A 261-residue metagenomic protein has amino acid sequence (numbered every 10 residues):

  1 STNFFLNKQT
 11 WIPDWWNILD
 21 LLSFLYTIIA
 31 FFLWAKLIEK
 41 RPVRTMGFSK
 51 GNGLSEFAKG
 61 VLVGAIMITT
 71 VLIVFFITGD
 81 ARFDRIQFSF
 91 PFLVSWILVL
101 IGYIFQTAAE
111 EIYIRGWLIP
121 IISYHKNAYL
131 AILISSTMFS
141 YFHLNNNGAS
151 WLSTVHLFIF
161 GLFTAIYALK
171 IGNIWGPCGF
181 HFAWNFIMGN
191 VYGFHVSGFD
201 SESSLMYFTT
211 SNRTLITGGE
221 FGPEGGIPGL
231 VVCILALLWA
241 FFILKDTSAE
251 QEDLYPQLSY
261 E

Functional and structural regions predicted by a protein language model:
S1, F24-L33, G64-I73, G229-K245: Hydrophobic core of alpha-helical transmembrane segments in multi-pass integral membrane proteins
S1-D20, R41-A109, I119-Y124, D253-E261: Juxtamembrane helix-loop-helix connectors linking adjacent transmembrane helices in multi-pass membrane enzymes
T2-F5, L37, I73-I77, G198-S211: Peri-membrane helix termini and adjoining interfacial loops of integral membrane proteins
V71, V99, Y103, N127-L144 (+1 more regions): Small-polar-interrupted transmembrane alpha-helices in polytopic inner-membrane proteins
A81-I86, F142-W151: Membrane-interface helix caps and helix-loop-helix hairpins in membrane proteins
A109-I134, I166-N173: Membrane-interface helix/loop boundary segments of multi-pass membrane proteins
S153-T214: Functionally important transmembrane alpha-helices
I187-E261: C-terminal membrane module of polytopic membrane proteins
